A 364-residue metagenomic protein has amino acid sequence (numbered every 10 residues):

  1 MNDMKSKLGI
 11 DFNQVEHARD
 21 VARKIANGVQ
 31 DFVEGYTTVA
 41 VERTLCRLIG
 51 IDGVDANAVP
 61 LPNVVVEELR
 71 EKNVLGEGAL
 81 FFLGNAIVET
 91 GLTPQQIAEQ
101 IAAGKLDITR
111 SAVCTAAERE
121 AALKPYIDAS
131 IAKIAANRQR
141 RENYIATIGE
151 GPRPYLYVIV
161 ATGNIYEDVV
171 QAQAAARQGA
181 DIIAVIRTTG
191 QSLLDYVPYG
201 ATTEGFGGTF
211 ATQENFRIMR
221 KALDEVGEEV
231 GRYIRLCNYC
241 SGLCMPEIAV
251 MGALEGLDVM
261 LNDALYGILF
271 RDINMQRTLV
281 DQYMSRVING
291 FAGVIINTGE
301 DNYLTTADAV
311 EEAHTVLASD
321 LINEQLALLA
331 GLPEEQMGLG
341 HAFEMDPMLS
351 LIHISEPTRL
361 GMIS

Functional and structural regions predicted by a protein language model:
M1-Y166, A174-G179, R187-E214, C240-I248 (+2 more regions): Long, compositionally biased, glycine/small-hydrophobic-enriched stretches that function as flexible linkers, tethers
P154-V160, I183-V185, R232-Y239, V259-D263 (+2 more regions): Hydrophobic faces of well-ordered beta-strands that scaffold small-molecule active sites in alpha/beta enzyme cores
D168-G179, A249-V250, T278-I288: Short amphipathic alpha-helices and their capping/turn segments at secondary-structure boundaries
V169-A172, C244-A253, M345-L351: Catalytic cores of alpha/beta
P198-I234, D281-F291, L317-A330: Alpha-helix-loop-beta-strand connector modules within alpha/beta enzyme cores
P246-G256, A313-Q336: Active-site/ligand-binding-proximal alpha/beta "capping" segment
L332-L351: Active-site-adjacent loop and "lid" segments of alpha/beta metabolic enzymes
I352, E356-I363: Single conserved hydrophobic/aromatic residue that forms the stacking wall/gate of nucleotide- or nucleobase-binding
